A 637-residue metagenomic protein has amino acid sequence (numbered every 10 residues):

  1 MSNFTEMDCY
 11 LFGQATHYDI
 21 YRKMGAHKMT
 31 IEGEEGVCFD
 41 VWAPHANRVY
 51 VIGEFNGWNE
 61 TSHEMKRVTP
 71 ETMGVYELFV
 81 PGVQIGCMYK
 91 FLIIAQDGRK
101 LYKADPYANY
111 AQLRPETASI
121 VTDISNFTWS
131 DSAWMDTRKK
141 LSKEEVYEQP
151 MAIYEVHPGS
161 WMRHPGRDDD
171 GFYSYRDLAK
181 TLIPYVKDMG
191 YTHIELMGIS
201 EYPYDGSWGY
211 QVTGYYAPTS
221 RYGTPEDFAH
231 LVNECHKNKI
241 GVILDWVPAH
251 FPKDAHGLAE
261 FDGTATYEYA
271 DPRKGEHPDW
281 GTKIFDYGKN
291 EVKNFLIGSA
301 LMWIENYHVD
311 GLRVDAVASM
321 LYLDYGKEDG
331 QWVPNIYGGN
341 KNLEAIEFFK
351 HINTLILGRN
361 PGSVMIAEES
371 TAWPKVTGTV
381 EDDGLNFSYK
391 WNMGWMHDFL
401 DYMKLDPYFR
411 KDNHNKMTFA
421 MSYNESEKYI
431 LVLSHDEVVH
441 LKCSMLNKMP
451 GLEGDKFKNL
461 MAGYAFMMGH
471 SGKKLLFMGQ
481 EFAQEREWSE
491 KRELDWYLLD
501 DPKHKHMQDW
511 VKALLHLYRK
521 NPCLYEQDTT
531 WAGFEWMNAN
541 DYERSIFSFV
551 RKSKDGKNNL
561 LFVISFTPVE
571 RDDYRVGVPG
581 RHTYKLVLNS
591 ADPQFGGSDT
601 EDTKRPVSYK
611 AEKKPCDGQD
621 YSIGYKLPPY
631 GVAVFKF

Functional and structural regions predicted by a protein language model:
M1-C38, V68-E155, S160-R167, D177 (+1 more regions): The feature marks proteins involved in alpha-glucan
V41, F91, V156, V186 (+11 more regions): Conserved, mostly hydrophobic/aromatic
W42-V49, P579-R581: Short proline/glycine-enriched turn/loop motifs at strand-loop junctions of beta-rich domains
E54-N59, Q96, R581, A591: Change "in extracellular beta-sheet-rich domains … of secreted and cell-surface proteins" to "in beta-sheet-rich domains
I85-Y89, T603-F637: C-terminal beta-strand-rich structural cap/linker in extracellular carbohydrate-active enzymes
Q112, W134-M151, H157-K341, Y625: Substrate-binding/active-site clefts of carbohydrate-active enzymes
H308-D310, E328-K491, L498, R519-T529 (+4 more regions): Conserved alpha/beta catalytic core and glycan-binding cleft of carbohydrate-active enzymes
K503-L524: Catalytic cores of secreted or luminal carbohydrate-active enzymes
